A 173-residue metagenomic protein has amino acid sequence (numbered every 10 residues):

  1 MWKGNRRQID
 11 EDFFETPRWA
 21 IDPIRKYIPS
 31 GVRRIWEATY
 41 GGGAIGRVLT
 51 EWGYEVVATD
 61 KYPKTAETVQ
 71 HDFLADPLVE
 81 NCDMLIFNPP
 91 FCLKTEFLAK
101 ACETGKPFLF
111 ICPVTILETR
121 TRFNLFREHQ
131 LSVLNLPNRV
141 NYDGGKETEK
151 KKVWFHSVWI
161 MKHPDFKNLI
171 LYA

Functional and structural regions predicted by a protein language model:
M1-A173: Class I S-adenosyl-L-methionine-dependent methyltransferase catalytic core
